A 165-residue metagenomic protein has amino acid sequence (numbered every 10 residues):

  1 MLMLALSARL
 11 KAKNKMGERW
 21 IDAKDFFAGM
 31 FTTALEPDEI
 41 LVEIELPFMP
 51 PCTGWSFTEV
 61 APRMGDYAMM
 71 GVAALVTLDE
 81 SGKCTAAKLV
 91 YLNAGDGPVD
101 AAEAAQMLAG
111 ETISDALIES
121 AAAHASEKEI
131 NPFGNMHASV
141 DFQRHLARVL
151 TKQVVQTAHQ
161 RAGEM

Functional and structural regions predicted by a protein language model:
M1-M165: C-terminal structural segment of proteins
